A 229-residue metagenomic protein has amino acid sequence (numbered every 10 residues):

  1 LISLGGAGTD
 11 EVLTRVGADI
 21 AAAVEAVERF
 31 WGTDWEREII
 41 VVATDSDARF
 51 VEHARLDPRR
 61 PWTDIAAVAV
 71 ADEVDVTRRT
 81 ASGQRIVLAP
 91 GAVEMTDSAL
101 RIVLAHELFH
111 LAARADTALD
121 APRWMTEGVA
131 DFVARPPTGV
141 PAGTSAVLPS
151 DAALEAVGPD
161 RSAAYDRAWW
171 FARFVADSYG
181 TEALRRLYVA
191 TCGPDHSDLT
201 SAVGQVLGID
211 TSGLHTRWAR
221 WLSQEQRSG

Functional and structural regions predicted by a protein language model:
L1-L111, A115-P122, V140-P141, A153-A156 (+1 more regions): Juxtacatalytic substrate-recognition/specificity segment
V70-R85, S98-V103, L108-G229: Acidic/His/Gly-enriched intrinsically disordered linker/tail segments that often contain short helix/coil "MoRF-like"
